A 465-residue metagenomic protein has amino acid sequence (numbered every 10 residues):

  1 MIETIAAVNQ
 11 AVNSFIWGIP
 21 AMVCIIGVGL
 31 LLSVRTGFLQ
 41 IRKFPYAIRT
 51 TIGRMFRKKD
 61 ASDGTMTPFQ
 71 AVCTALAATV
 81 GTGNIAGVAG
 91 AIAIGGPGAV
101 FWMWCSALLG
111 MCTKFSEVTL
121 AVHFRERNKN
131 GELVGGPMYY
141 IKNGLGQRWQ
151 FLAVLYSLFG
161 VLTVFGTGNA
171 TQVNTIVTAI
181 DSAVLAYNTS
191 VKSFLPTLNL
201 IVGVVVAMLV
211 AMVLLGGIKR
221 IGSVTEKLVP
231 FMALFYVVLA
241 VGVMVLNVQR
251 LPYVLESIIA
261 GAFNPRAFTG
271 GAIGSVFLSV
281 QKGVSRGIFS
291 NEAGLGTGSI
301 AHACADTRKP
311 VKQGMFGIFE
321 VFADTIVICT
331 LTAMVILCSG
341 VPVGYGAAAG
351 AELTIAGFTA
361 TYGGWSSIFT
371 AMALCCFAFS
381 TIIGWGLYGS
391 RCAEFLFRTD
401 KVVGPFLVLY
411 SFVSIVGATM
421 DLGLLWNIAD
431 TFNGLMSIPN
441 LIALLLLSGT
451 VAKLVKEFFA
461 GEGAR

Functional and structural regions predicted by a protein language model:
M1-T82, I92-A99, G110, V245 (+3 more regions): N-terminal alpha-helical transmembrane segments of multi-pass membrane transport and channel/translocase proteins
I2-I5, R35-Q40, G83-V88, G166-I176 (+6 more regions): Transmembrane helix-loop junctions in multi-pass membrane proteins
C24-L31, R35-I48, V173-I180, L198-I259 (+4 more regions): Membrane-interface loop-to-helix entry segments
L31-S33, S106-G131, M138, K142-N174 (+3 more regions): Helix-loop-helix module between adjacent transmembrane segments
F38-M66, G90-V100, W104, C112-Q147 (+4 more regions): Flexible loop linkers connecting adjacent transmembrane helices in multi-pass alpha-helical membrane transporters
K58-T65, G96-C105, N143-L155, N188-T197 (+2 more regions): Membrane-interface alpha-helices at helix entry/exit sites of multi-pass transporters
K59-I94, L120-G144, L155-V161, I273-F322: Alpha-helical membrane segments and immediately flanking helix-loop junctions that form or couple to the substrate/ion
E117-K129, V241-S257, P265-G271, C304-T307 (+2 more regions): Extracellular/periplasmic helix-exit of transmembrane alpha-helices
